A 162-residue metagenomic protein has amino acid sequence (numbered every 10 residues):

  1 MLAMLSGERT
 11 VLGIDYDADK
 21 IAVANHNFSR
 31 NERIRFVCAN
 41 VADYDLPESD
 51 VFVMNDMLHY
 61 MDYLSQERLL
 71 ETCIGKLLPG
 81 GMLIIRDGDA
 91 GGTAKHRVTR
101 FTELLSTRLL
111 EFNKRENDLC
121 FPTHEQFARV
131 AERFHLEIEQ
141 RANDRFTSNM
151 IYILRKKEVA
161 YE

Functional and structural regions predicted by a protein language model:
M1-A42: Class I SAM-dependent methyltransferase SAM/SAH-binding core
D43-P47: Short conserved loop adjoining the S-adenosyl-L-methionine
V53: A conserved beta-strand element that flanks and buttresses the S-adenosyl-L-methionine
D56-M57: Short catalytic micro-motifs in class I SAM-dependent methyltransferases
D62-Y63: Helix-capping/helix-break motifs at membrane-protein junctions, especially on the cytosolic side just before or after
E67-P79: A short glycine-rich, Lys/Arg-flanked "PGG" loop and its adjoining helix->strand segment in the class I
R86-R133, Q140-A142: C-terminal alpha-helical "lid/dimerization" subdomain adjacent to the S-adenosyl-L-methionine
F134-L136, Q140-E162: Core SAM-dependent methyltransferase catalytic element
